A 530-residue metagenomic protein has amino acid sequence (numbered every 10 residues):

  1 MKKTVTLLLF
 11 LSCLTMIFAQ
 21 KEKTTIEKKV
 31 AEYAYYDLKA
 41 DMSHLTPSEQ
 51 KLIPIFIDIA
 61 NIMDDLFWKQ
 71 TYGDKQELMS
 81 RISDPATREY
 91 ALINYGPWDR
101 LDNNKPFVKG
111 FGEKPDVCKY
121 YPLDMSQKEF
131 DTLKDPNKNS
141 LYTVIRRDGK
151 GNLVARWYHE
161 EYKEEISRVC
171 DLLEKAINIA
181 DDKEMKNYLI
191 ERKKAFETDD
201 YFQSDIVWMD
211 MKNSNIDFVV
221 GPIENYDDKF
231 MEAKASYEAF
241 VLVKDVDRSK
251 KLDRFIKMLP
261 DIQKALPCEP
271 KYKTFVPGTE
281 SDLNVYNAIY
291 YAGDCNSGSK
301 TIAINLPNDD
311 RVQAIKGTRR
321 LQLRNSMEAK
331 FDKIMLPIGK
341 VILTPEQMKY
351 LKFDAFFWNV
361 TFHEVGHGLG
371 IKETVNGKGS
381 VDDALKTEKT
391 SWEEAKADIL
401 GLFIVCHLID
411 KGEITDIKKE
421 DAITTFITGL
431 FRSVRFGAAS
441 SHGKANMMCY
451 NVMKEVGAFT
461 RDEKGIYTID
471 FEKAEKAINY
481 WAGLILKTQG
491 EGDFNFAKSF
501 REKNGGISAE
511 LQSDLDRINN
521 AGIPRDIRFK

Functional and structural regions predicted by a protein language model:
T4-C13: Sec-dependent N-terminal signal peptides
I17-A19: Boundary at the C-terminal end of the N-terminal hydrophobic targeting segment
K21-N103: N-terminal mature-domain "stem" immediately C-terminal to a signal peptide or N-terminal signal-anchor/transmembrane
I26-I55, P136-S391, A395-D398, F403-H407 (+3 more regions): Fold-level signature of zinc-dependent metallopeptidase catalytic domains
W68-N152: N-terminal accessory alpha/beta regions
L402-S499: Long, well-structured alpha-helical subdomains associated with metal-dependent extracellular/ecto-lumenal hydrolases
A482, L486-K530: Extended, compositionally biased alpha-helical segments that mediate assembly or anchoring
